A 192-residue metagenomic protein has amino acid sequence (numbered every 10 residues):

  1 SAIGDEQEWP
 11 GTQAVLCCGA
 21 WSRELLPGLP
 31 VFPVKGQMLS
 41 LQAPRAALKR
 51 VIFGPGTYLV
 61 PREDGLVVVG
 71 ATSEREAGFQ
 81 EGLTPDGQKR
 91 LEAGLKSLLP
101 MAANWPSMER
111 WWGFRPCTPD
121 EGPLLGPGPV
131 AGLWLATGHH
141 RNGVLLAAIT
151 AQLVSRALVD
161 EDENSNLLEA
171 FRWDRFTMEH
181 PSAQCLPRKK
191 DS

Functional and structural regions predicted by a protein language model:
S1-D5: A conserved short coil-to-beta-strand element within the FAD-binding core of flavoproteins
E6, G36, D64, V130-A131 (+1 more regions): A generic structural motif
E8-F53, E81-P85, M101: Central helical "cap/lid" subdomain
A20, G87-G94, H139, T150: Mid-domain beta-loop-alpha active-site segment that forms a flexible, acidic cofactor/metal-binding surface
S22-R23, A46, E76-A77, N142-G143 (+1 more regions): Short, acidic Gly/Pro/Ser/Thr-rich loop/turn segments
R45-A131: Active-site lid/adjacent beta-loop-alpha segment flanking the redox-cofactor pocket in flavoenzymes
M101-S192: C-terminal catalytic lobe of FAD-dependent flavoproteins
